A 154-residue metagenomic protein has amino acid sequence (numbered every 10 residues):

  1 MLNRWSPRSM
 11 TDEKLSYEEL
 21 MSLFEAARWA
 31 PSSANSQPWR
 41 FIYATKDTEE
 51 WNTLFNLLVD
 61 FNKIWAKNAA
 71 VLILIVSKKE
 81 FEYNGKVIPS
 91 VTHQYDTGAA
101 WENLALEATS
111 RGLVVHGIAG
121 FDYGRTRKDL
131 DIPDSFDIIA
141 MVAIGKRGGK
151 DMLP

Functional and structural regions predicted by a protein language model:
M1, L23-A27, I73, V142: Short alpha-helical scaffolding segments that buttress acidic/His motifs in well-ordered protein cores
M1, S6, F81, M141-P154: C-terminal helix-cap and adjacent tail motif
S6-S22: A short N-terminal beta-strand-loop micro-motif at the entrance of redox/enzyme domains
L15, K46, F121-D122: Short beta->alpha linker loops
E19, E25, S32-A100: Glycine/small-residue-rich phosphate/adenosyl-binding loop
A27-R28, I73, I88-D129: Small-aliphatic-rich amphipathic alpha-helix that forms the alpha element of a beta-alpha
S77, G120, K146: Short secondary-structure boundary segments
T126-I139: Short, electropositive alpha-helical surface patch
